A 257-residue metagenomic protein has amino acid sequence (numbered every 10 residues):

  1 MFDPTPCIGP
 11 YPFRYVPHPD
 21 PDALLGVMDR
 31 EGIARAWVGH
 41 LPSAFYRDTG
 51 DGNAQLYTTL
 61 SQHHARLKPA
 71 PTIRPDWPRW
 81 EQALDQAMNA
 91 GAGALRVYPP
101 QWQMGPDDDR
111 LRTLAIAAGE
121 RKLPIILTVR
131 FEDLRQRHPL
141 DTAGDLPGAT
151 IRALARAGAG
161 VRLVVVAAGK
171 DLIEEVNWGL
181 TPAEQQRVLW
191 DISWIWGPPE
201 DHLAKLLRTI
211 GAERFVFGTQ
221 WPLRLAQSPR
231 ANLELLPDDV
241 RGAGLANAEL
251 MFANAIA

Functional and structural regions predicted by a protein language model:
M1-P4, W37-H40, A70-T72, R96 (+3 more regions): Active-site neighborhood of phospho(di)ester-bond hydrolases with catalytic His/Asp-centered motifs
F2-C7, H18-R35, T209-V216, L223-A257: Mid-to-C-terminal alpha-helical segments outside catalytic/metal-binding sites
T5, M28, L56, L60 (+6 more regions): Conserved, mostly hydrophobic/aromatic
T5-Y11, T128, A167: Histidine-centered divalent metal-coordination motifs
I8-P19, A44: Acidic/histidine-rich helix-loop elements that form or flank divalent-metal/phosphate-binding sites at the catalytic
A34, R47-D133: Active-site gating/metal-coordination segments in enzymes
P42-S43, P75, P99-Q101, F131-D133 (+3 more regions): Active-site-proximal loop/turn and secondary-structure-junction residues that shape catalytic pockets, frequently
G93-A94, D107-V216: Catalytic pocket-lining loop regions of alpha/beta-barrel enzymes, especially the amidohydrolase/enolase/GH5 lineages
